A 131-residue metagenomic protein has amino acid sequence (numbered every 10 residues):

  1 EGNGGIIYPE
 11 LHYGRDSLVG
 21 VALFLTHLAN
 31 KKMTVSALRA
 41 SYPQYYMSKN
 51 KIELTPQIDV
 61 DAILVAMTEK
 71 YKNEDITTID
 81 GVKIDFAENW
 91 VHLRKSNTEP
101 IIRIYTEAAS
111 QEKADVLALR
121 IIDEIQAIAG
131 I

Functional and structural regions predicted by a protein language model:
G2-I131: Phosphate-binding and adjacent anionic-ligand microenvironments
